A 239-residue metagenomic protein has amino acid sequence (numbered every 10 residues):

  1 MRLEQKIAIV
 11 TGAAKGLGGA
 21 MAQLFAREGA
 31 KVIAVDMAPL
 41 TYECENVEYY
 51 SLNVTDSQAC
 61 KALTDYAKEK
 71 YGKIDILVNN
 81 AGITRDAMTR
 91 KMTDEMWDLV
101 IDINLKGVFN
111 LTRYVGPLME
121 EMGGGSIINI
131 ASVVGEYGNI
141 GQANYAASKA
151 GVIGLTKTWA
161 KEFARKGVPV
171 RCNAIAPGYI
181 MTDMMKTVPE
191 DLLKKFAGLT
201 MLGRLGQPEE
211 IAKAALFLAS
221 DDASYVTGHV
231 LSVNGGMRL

Functional and structural regions predicted by a protein language model:
L52-A62, D94, E209-E210: The beta1-alpha1 cofactor-binding region of Rossmann-like NAD(H)/NADP(H)-dependent oxidoreductases
M88-T89, T93-I101, M185, F196: Substrate-binding pocket helix/loop in short-chain dehydrogenase/reductase
T112, S148, T156: Active-site helix of classical SDR
P117, K161-R165, S224: Alpha-helical segment proximal to the catalytic Tyr-Lys
S132: Residue(s) in the substrate-gating loop at a strand-loop-helix junction that position the organic substrate next
Y137, L216, T227-L239: Short C-terminal tail/terminal secondary-structure segment of NAD(P)H-dependent dehydrogenase/reductase domains
A164, P169-R171, V226-G228: Short, small/polar-rich loop/turn modules that mediate ligand/substrate recognition or access, typified
